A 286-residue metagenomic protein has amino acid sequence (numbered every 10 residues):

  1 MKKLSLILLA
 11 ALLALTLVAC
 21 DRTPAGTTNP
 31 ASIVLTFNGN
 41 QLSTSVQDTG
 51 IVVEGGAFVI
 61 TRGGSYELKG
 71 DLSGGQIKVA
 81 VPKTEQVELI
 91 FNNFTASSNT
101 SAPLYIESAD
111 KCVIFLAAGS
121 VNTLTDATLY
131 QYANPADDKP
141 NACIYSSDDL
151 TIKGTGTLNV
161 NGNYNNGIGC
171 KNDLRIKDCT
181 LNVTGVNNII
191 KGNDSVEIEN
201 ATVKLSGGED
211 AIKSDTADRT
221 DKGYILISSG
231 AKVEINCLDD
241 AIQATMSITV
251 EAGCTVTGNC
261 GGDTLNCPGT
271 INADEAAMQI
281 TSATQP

Functional and structural regions predicted by a protein language model:
M1-L8: Bacterial N-terminal signal peptides that target proteins for export
L9, C20-P286: A composition-driven surface/loop motif
A14-L17: Bacterial Sec-type N-terminal signal peptides, specifically the leucine/valine-rich hydrophobic h-region
